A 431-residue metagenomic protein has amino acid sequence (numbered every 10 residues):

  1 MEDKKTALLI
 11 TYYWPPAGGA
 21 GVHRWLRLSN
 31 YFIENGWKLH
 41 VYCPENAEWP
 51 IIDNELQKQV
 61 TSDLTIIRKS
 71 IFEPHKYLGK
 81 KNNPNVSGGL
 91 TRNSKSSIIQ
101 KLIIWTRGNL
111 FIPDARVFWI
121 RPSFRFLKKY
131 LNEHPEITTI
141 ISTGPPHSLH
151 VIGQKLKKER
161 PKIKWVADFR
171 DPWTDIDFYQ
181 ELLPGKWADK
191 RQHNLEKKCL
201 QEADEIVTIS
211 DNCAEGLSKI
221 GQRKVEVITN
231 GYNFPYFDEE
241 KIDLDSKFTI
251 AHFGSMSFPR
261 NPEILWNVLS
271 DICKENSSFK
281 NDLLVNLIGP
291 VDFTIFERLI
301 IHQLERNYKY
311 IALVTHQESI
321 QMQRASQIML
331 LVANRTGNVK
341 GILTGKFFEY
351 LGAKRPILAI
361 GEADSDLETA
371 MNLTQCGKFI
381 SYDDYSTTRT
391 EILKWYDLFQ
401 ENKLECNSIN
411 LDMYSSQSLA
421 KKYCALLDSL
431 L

Functional and structural regions predicted by a protein language model:
M1-H75, E205, V225, I272 (+1 more regions): N-terminal subdomain of nucleotide-sugar transferases
P44-R121, Y130: A conserved catalytic-core segment of Leloir-type glycosyltransferases
H75-K80, Y232-K247: Acidic anion/phosphate-binding donor-loop and adjacent secondary structure in glycosyltransferase catalytic cores
R125, S148-V151, K155-E159, W173-T174 (+1 more regions): Membrane-proximal helix-turn-helix segments that form the acceptor-binding/catalytic region of lipid-linked
N212, G231: Carbohydrate-associated surface elements
D243-R260, W266-S270, L419: Conserved donor-binding/catalytic core segment of Leloir-type glycosyltransferases
R260, T315-M322, M329-F348, P356-T369 (+1 more regions): Nucleotide-sugar-dependent
D282, L287-G289, T294-I320: Nucleotide-activated donor-binding/catalytic signature segment of Leloir-type glycosyltransferases, i.e., the conserved
